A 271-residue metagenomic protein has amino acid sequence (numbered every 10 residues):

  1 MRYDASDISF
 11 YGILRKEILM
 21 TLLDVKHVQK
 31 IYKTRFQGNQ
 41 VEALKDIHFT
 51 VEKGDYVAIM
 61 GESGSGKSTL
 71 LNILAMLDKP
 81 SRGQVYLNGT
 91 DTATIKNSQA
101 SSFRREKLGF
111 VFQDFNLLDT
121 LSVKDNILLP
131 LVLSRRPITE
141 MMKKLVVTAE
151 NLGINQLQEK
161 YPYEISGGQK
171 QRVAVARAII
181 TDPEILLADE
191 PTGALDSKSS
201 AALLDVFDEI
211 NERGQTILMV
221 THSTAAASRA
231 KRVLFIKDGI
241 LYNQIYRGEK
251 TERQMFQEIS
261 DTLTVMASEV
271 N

Functional and structural regions predicted by a protein language model:
M60-E62: The feature captures the beta-strand-to-loop junction immediately N-terminal to the Walker
A75: Helix-to-loop junction immediately C-terminal to a conserved catalytic motif
G83-D91: Conserved ABC transporter NBD signature motif
L121-L129: Short coil-to-helix segment of the ABC ATPase nucleotide-binding domain corresponding to the Q-loop/switch region
Y161-I165, Q169: Conserved ABC ATPase signature
I180-E184: A short, proline-enriched helix->beta-strand linker immediately N-terminal to the Walker B motif in ABC-type P-loop
L186-D189: Catalytic Walker B motif of ABC-type/P-loop ATPase nucleotide-binding domains
